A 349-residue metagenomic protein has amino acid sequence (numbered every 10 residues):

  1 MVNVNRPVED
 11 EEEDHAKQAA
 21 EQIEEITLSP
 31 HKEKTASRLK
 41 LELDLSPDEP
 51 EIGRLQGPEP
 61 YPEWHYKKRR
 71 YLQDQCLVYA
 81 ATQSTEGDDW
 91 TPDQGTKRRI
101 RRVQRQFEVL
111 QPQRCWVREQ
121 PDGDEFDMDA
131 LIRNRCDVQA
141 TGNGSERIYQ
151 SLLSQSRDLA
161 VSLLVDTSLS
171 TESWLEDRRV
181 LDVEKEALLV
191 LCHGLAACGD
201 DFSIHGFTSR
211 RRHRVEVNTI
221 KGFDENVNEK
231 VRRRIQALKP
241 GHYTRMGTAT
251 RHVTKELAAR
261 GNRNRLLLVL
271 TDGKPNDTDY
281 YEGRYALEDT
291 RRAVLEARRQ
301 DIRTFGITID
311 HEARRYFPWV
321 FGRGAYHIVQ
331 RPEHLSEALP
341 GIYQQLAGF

Functional and structural regions predicted by a protein language model:
M1-F126, A130-I132, G142-A160, L175-E176: Negatively charged
T85-D88, T167-R178, R232-K239, D277: Glycine- and acidic
M128-S151, A249-T254, Y285-T290: Flexible, glycine/threonine-enriched loop-and-boundary segments that flank and lead into catalytic domains of large
S151-V180, L270-N276: MIDAS-like acidic motif and immediate structural context at the N-terminus of von Willebrand factor A/I domains
T171-F202, V253, L287: …and closely analogous acidic/polar surface helices at protein-protein or active-site interfaces in A-domain-like
H213-E216, I220-R265, T308-H311, R315: Von Willebrand factor
T254, G273-P318: VWA/integrin I-like adhesion module and closely mimicked acidic/polar interface patches used
R323-F349: C-terminal helix of von Willebrand factor
